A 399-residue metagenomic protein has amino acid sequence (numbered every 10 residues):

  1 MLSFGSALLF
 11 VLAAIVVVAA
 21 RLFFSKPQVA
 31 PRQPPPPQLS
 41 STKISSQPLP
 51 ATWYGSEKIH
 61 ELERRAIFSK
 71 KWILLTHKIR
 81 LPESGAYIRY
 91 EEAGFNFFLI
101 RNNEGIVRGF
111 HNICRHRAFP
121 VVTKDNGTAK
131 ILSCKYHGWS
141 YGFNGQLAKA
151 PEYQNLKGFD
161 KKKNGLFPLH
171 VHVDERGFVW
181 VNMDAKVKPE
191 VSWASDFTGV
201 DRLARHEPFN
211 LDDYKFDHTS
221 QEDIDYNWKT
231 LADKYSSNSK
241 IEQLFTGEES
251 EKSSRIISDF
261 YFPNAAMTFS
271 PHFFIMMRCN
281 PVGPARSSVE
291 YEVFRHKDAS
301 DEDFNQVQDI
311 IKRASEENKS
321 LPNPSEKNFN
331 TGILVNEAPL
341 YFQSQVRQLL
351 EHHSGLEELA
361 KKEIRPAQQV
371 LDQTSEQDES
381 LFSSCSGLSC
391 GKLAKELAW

Functional and structural regions predicted by a protein language model:
L2-F10, V16-A19, F23-S25, I100-R101 (+3 more regions): C-terminal catalytic domain of Rieske-type non-heme iron oxygenases
A13-K124, H170-V173: N-terminal pre-ligand scaffold of iron-sulfur
P34-L39, F143, D201-A204, E251: Short, flexible segments with low predicted structural confidence
P50-A51, E63, T76-H77, D160 (+3 more regions): Short, solvent-exposed coil/turn linker segments
G55, K163, I310: Soluble or luminal CAZymes and related metallo-dependent hydrolases
K70-L81, A150-N155, S258-P263: Short Pro/Gly-enriched beta-strand edge/turn motifs at strand-loop
L81-A185, V191: Rieske [2Fe-2S] iron-sulfur-binding domain
